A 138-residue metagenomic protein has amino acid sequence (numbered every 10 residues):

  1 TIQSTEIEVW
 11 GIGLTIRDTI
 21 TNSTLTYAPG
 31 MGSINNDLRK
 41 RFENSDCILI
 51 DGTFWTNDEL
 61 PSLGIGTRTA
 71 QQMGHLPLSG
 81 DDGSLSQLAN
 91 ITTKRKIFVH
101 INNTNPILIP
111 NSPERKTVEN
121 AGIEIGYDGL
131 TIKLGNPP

Functional and structural regions predicted by a protein language model:
S4-G13, I20-T24, M31-L130: Cap/insert and terminal regions of metallo-dependent hydrolase folds
N136-P138: Short, surface-exposed amphipathic charged segments that create phosphate/polyanion-binding patches used for binding
